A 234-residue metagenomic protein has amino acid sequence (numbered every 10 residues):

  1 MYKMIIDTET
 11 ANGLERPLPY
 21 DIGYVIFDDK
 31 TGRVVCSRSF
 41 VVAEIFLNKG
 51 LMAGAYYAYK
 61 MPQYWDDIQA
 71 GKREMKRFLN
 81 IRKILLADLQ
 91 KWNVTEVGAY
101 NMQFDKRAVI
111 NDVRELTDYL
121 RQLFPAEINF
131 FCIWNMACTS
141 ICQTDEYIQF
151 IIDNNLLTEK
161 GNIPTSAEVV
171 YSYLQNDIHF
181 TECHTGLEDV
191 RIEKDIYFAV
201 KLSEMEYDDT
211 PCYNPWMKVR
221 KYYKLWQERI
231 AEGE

Functional and structural regions predicted by a protein language model:
Y2-I110: Conserved non-catalytic scaffold segment of RNase H-like nuclease domains
I5-D7, F130, E193: Generic enzyme active-site microenvironment
G32, C142-I148, V200-D208: Short helix-capping/linker segments at secondary-structure and domain boundaries
F46-M61, D66, I133-V190: Active-site-proximal helix-loop-helix substrate-binding element of RNase H-like nuclease domains
I68-K72, D118-F124, D177-C183: Short, polar/flexible loop-turn hinges at active-site or ligand-entry regions and domain interfaces
E96-Q103, R107-A108, I152-R229: Acidic, Mg2+-coordinating catalytic module of metal-dependent nucleases/exonucleases that use a two-metal-ion mechanism
Q103-F131: Substrate-recognition/cap helix-loop segment adjacent to the acidic, metal-dependent catalytic center of Asp-based
